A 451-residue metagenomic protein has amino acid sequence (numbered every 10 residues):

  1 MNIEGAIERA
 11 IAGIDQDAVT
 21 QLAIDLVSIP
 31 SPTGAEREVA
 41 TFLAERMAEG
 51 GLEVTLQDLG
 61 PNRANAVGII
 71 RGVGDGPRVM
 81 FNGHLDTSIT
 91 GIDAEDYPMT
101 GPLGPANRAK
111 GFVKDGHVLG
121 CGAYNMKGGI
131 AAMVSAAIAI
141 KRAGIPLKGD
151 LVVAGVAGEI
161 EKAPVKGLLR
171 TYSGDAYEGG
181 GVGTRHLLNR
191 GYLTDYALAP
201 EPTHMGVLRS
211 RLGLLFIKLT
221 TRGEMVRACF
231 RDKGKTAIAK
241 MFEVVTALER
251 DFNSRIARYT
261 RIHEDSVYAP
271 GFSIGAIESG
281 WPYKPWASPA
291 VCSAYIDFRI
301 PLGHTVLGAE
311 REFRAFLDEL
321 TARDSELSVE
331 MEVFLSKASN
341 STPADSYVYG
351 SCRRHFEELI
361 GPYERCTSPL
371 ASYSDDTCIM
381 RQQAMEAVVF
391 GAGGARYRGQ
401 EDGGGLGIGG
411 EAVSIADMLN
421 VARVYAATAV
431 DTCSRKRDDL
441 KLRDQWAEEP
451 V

Functional and structural regions predicted by a protein language model:
M1-I7, D17, I89, K218-V451: Metal-dependent amide/peptide-bond hydrolase catalytic core, centered on the "pita-bread" metallohydrolase fold
N2-A123, R142-L147, G394: Acidic/His- and Gly-rich active-site-bordering loop/insert found across diverse amide/peptide-bond hydrolases
L43, I130-I140, L187, M241-V244 (+2 more regions): Buried hydrophobic packing segments
L56, K148-A157, M331-E332, R443-D444: Beta-strand segments within the central parallel beta-sheet cores of soluble alpha/beta enzyme folds
H84, E201, R227: Histidine-centered divalent metal-coordination motifs
G91-K110, K162-L188, Y397-I408: Charged, glycine/proline-rich intrinsically disordered loops and linkers
K110, K114-G116, A136-V153, R250-R258 (+1 more regions): Phosphate-handling active-site elements
M126-S210: Acidic/histidine-rich catalytic neighborhood of metal-dependent amide-processing enzymes
